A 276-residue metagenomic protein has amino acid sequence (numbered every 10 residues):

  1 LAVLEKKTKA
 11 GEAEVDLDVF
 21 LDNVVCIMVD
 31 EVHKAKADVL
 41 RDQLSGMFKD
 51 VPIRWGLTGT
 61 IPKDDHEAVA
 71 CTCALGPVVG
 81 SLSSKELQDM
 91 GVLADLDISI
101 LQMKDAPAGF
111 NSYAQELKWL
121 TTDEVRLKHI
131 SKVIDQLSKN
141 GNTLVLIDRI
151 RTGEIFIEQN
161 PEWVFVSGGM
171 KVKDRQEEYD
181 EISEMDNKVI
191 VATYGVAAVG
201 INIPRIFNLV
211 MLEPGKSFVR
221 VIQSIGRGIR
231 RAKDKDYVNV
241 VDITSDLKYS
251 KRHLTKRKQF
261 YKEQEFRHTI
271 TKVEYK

Functional and structural regions predicted by a protein language model:
L1-C26, A37-S45, V196: Conserved helix/coil segment N-terminal to the catalytic DExD/H
V24, E31-H33, G195-A197, E213-G215 (+1 more regions): Conserved Walker B
V25-D97, Y261: Post-DEXD/H (motif II) to motif III coupling segment of the RecA-like Helicase ATP-binding lobe
T60-I61, K216-V240, R257-K258: Conserved SF2 helicase motif VI
V69, V191-A192, I201-P214, I222-Q223 (+1 more regions): A short beta-strand element within the Helicase C-terminal
P107-Q159: Conserved interdomain hinge at the start of the Helicase C-terminal
L144, E154-I155, W163-I201, R220: Conserved helicase ATPase core of P-loop NTP-dependent helicases/translocases
I229-R231, D236, S245-K276: Helicase-associated low-complexity regulatory tails and linkers flanking the ATPase motor
